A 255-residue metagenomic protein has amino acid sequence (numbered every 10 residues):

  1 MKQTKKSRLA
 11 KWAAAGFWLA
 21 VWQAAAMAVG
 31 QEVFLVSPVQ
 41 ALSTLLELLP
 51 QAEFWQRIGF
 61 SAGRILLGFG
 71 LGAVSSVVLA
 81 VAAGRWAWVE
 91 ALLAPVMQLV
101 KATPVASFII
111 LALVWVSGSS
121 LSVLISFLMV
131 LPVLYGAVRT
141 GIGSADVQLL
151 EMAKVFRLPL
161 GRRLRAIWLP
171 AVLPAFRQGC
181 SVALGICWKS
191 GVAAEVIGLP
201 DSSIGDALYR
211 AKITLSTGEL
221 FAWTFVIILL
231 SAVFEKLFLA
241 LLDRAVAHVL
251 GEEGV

Functional and structural regions predicted by a protein language model:
K6-V29: N-terminal signal-anchor transmembrane alpha helix
A28-G70: Periplasmic/extracellular loop-to-transmembrane helix junction in inner-membrane transport proteins
L67-M97, I110: Transmembrane-helix boundary motif in ABC transporter permease subunits
A87, Q178, A222-V255: C-terminal transmembrane helix and the adjacent membrane-cytosol boundary/short C-terminal tail of inner/organellar
Q98-V133, T140: Generic hydrophobic transmembrane alpha-helix motif, especially the helices
L124-L128, L160-A194, A222: Transmembrane alpha-helices
A137-F176, L208: Short cytoplasmic-facing helical segments at TM-TM junctions of multi-pass membrane proteins
G179-L229: Non-cytoplasmic
